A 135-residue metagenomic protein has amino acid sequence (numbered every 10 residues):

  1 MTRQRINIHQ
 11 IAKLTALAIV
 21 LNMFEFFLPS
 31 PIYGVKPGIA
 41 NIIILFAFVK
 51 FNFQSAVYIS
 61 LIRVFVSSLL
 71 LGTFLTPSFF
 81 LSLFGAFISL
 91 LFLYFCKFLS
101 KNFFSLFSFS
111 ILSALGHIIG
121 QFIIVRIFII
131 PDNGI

Functional and structural regions predicted by a protein language model:
M1-A47: Hydrophobic transmembrane alpha-helices
I8-K13, I42, F46, V57-L61 (+2 more regions): Hydrophobic alpha-helical transmembrane segments
A16, F65-V66, F92, L112: Hydrophobic residues within the alpha-helical transmembrane core of Major Facilitator Superfamily
L21-P37, I62-L91, D132-N133: Interfacial aromatic-anchored transmembrane helix boundaries in multi-pass membrane proteins
F27, K50, S100-F103: Helix-loop interface residues and adjacent transmembrane-helix termini in multi-pass membrane transporters, primarily
P29, I44, I59, L93 (+1 more regions): Alpha-helical transmembrane segments and their lipid-water interface positions in multi-pass membrane proteins
I39-S55, F92-K97: Generic transmembrane alpha-helix motif of multi-pass integral membrane proteins
T76, F80, F95, L99-I135: Membrane-embedded alpha-helical hairpins and interfacial helices in multi-pass inner-membrane proteins
